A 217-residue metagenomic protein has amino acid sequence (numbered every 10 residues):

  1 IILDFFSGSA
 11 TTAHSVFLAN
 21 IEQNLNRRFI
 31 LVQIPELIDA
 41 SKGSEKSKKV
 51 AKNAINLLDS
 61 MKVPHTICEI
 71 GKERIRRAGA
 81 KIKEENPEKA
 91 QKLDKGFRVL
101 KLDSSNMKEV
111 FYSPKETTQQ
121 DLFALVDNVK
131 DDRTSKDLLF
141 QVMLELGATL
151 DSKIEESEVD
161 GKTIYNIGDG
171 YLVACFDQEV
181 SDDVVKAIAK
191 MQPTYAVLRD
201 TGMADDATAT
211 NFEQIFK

Functional and structural regions predicted by a protein language model:
I1, A19-K217: Accessory, often C-terminal, charged low-complexity segments
I1-G8: Conserved class I S-adenosyl-L-methionine
A10-H14: Glycine-rich SAM-binding Motif I of class I
